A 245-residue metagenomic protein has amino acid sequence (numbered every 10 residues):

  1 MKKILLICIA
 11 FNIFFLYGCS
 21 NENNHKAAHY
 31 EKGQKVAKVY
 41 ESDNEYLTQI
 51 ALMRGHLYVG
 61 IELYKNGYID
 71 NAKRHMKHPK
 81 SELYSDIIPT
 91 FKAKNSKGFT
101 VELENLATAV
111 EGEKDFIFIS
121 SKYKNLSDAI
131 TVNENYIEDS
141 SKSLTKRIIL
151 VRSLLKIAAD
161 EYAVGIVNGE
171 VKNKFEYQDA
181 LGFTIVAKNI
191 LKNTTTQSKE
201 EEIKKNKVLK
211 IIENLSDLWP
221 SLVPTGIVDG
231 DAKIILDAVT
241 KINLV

Functional and structural regions predicted by a protein language model:
K2-C8: Sec-dependent signal peptide recognition, specifically the positively charged N-region followed immediately by
F15-G18: C-terminal motif of bacterial Sec signal peptides marking the signal peptidase cleavage site
S20-E22: Bacterial signal peptide processing site
E31-L103: N-terminal Sec/ER secretory leader and immediately downstream segment of secreted/extracellular precursors
Q49-Y58, F116-K205, L236-V245: Extended amphipathic alpha-helical interaction segments
R54-K65, L103-E111, L155-I166, S216 (+1 more regions): Regular secondary-structure segments
D70-H78, K97-E104, S120-K124, K174-L181 (+2 more regions): Short, charged, amphipathic alpha-helical segments
P79, L83-F116, I190, K199-D229: Long, amphipathic, charge-rich alpha-helical segments that form helical bundles/coiled-coils
